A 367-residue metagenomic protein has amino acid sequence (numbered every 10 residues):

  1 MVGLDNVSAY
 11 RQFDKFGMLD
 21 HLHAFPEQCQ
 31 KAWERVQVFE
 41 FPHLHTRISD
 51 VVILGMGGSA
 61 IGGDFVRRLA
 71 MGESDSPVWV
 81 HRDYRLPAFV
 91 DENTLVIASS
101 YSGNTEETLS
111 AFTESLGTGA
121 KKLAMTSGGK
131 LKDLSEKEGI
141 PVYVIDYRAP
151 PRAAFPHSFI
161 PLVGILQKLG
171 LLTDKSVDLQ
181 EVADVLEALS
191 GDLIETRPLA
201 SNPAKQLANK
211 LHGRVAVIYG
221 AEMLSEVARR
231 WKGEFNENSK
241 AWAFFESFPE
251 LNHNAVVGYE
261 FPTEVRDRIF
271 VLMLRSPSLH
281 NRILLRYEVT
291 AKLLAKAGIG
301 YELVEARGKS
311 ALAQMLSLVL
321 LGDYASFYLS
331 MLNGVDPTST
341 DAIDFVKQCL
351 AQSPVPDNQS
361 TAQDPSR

Functional and structural regions predicted by a protein language model:
M1-G17: Polybasic, low-complexity association/targeting segments
D14-H21, Q28, V36, E40 (+2 more regions): Active-site phosphate/pyrophosphate-binding segments
K15-G17, H21-L44, S49, M56-G63: N-terminal, Lys/Arg-enriched amphipathic/low-complexity engagement segments that precede the first folded domain
E34-V36, D75, I165-K175, S239-K240 (+1 more regions): Short helix-capping/linker segments at secondary-structure and domain boundaries
H45-G191, N209, S276-G300: Glycine-rich phosphate-binding loops that contact phosphosugars or nucleotide phosphates
S49-L54, V215-G220, F270-R275: Short hydrophobic beta-strand segments
H81-R82, A241-N252, G300-K309: A generic structural motif
V256-D341: C-terminal active-site/capping subdomain that shapes the small-molecule cofactor and substrate pocket of enzyme
